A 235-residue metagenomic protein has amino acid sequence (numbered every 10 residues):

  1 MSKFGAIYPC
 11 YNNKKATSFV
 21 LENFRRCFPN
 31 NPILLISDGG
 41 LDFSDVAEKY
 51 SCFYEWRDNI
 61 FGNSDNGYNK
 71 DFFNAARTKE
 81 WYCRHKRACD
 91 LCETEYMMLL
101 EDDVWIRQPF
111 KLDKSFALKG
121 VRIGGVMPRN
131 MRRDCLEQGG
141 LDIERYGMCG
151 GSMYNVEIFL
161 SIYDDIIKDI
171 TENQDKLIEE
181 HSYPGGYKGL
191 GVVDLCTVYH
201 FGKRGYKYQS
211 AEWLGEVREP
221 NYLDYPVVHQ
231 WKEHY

Functional and structural regions predicted by a protein language model:
M1-E22: N-proximal low-complexity "stem/linker" segments adjacent to membrane-targeting elements
E22-N31: Short, acidic, metal-binding catalytic loop of nucleotide-sugar glycosyltransferases
I33-L34, M97: Hydrophobic/aromatic residues located in beta-strands of well-ordered beta-sheets within soluble catalytic
S37-G39: Acidic ATP/Mg2+-coordinating residue in the GHKL
D42-C92: Active-site-proximal specificity loops/subdomain of glycosyltransferases
E95-W105: Short beta-strand-to-loop acidic/aromatic patch adjacent to the donor-nucleotide binding site
I106-Y199, K203: Conserved catalytic core of nucleotide-sugar-dependent glycosyltransferases
V198-Y235: Active-site donor/metal-binding and catalytic loop motifs of nucleotide-sugar-dependent glycosylation enzymes
